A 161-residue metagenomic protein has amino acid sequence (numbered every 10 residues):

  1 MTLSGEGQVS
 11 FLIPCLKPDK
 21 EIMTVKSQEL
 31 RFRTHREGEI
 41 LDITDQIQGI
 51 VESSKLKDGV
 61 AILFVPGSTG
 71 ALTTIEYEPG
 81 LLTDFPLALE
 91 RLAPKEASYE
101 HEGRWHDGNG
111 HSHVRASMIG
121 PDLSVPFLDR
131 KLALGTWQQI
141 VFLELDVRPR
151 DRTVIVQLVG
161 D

Functional and structural regions predicted by a protein language model:
L3, F11-D161: Active-site histidine-anchored catalytic micro-motif
